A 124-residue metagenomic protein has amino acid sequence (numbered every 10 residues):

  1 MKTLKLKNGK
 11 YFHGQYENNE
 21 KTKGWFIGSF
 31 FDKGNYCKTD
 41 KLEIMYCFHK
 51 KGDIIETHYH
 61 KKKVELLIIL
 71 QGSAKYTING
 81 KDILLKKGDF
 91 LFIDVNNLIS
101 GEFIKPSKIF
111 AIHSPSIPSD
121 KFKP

Functional and structural regions predicted by a protein language model:
M1-K41, E56: A short, N-terminal "cap"/entry segment at the start of jelly-roll beta-barrel domains of the cupin/DSBH fold
N35-K38, I55-K61, E102-F103, F122-P124: Short histidine-centered beta-strand/loop micro-motifs that create catalytic or ligand/metal-coordination sites
C47-K50, Y59-Y76: Short, conserved beta-strand element in jelly-roll/cupin
I54-E56, K75, L91, V95-S100: Histidine-centered metal-chelating micro-motifs
L70-Q71, K86-K87, K105: A cytosolic small-molecule/anion-sensing beta-strand core signal
T77-K81, I104: Short strand-coil-strand connectors
G80-V95: Short acidic-glycine-tyrosine-enriched beta hairpin
V95-S119: Ligand-binding loop in jelly-roll beta-barrel domains
